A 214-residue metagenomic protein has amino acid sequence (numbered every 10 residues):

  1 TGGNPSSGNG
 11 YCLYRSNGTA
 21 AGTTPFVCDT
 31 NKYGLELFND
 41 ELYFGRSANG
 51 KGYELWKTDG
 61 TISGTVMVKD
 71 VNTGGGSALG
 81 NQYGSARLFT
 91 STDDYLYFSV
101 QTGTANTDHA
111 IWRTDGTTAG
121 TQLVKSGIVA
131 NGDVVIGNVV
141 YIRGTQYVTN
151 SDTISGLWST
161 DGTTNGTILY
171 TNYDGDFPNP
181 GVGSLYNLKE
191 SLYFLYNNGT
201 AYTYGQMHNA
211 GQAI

Functional and structural regions predicted by a protein language model:
T1-I214: Feature 14080 marks short, conserved micro-sites in well-ordered regions that are central to protein function
